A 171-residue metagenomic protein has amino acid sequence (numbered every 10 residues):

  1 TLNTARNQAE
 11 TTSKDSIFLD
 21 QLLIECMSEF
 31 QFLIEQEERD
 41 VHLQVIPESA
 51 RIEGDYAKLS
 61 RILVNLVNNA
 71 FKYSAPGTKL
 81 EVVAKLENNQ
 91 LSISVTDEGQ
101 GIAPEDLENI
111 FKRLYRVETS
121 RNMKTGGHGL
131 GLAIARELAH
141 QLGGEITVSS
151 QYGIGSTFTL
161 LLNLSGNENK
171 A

Functional and structural regions predicted by a protein language model:
N7-S13, R51-G54: Conserved micro-motifs of the catalytic ATP-binding
S13-S28: A conserved beta-strand-to-alpha-helix junction within the catalytic ATP-binding
D15-S16, E35, D40-A50: Conserved catalytic submotifs in the C-terminal HATPase_c
L19, G101-K112: Short helix N-cap motif at coil->helix boundaries in the Bergerat
R39, G143-G144: Conserved glycine-rich
A70-F71: Short helix-loop "hinge" at the ATP-lid/N-box region of the Bergerat-fold HATPase_c
G77-N89: Short beta-strand/loop element within the Bergerat-fold HATPase_c
